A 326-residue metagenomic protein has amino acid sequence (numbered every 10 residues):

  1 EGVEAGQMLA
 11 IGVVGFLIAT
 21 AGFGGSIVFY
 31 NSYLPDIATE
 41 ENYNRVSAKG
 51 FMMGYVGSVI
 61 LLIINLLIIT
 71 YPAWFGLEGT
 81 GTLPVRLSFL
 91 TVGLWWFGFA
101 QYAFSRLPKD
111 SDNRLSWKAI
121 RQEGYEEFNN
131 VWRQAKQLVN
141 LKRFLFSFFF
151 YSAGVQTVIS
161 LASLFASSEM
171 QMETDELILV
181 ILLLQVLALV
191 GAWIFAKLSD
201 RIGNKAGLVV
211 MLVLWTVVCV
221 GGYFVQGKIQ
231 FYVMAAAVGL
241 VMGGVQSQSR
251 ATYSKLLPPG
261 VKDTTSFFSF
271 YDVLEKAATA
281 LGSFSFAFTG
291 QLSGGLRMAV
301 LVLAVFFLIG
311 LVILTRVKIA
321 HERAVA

Functional and structural regions predicted by a protein language model:
E1, A206-G221: Structural signature of the two symmetry-related core transmembrane helices
E1-G15, Y223-A235: Helix-loop junctions at membrane interfaces in 12-TM secondary transporters
G25-T39, G244-P259: Intracellular juxtamembrane helix-capping segments at the cytosolic ends of symmetry-related transmembrane helices
L67-L94, F288-F307: A membrane-interface helix-boundary motif in multi-pass transporters
W95-R106, V245, L281, L301-A326: Multi-pass alpha-helical transporter architecture, strongest for 12-TM Major Facilitator/SLC carriers used
P108-F146: Juxtamembrane intracellular "pre-TM" segments in multi-pass secondary transporters
T157-V180: Short amphipathic helix-loop junctions that connect adjacent transmembrane helices in Major Facilitator Superfamily/SLC
V190-N204, G290: Helix-to-loop junctions at the C-terminal end of transmembrane segments in multipass secondary transporters
